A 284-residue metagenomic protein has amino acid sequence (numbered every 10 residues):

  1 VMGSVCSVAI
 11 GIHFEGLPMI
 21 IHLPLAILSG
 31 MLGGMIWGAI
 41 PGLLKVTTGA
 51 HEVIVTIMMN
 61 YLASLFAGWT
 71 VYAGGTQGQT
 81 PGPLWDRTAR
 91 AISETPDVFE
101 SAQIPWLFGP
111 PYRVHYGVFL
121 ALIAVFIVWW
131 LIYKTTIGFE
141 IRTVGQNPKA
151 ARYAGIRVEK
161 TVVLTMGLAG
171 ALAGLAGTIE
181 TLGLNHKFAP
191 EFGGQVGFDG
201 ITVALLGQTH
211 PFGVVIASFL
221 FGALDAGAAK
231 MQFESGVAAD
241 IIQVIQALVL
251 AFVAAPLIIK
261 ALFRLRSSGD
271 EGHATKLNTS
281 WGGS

Functional and structural regions predicted by a protein language model:
V1-A39, W69: Membrane-embedded helix boundary and interhelical linker motif in transport proteins
V1-M2, A50-M58, F192: Cytoplasmic-side transmembrane-helix entry/capping segments in multi-pass membrane proteins
S7-G11, V53-Q79, V125-V128, V162 (+4 more regions): Membrane-water interface segments at the C-terminal ends of transmembrane alpha-helices in multi-pass inner-membrane
A9, H13, I36-T47, W69-T70 (+4 more regions): Membrane-interface helix caps of multi-pass small-molecule transporters
L28-G30, G167-A247: Transmembrane alpha-helical segments in multi-pass inner-membrane proteins
G34-I36, P110-K187, P211-F212, I216 (+1 more regions): Helix-loop-helix "hairpin" substructures at the membrane interface of multi-pass membrane proteins
T56-K134, I241, K276-G282: Transmembrane helix-bundle core of multi-pass membrane transporters and related energy-transducing complexes
Q146, Y153-K160, A226-S284: Cytosolic-side transmembrane-helix boundaries in multi-pass membrane proteins
